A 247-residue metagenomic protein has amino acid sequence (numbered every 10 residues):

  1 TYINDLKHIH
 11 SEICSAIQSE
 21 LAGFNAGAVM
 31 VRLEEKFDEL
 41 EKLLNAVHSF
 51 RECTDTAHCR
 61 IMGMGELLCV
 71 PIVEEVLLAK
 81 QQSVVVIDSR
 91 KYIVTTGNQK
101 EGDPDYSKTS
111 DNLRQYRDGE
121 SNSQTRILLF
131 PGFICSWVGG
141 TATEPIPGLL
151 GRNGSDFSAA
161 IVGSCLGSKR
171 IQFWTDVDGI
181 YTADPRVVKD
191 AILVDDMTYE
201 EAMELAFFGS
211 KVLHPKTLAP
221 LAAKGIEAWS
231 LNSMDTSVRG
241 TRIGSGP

Functional and structural regions predicted by a protein language model:
T1-L213, T217-L218: Nucleotide/pyrophosphate-binding catalytic subdomain
T198-P247: A conserved active-site cap/scaffold subdomain adjacent to cofactor or substrate pockets
